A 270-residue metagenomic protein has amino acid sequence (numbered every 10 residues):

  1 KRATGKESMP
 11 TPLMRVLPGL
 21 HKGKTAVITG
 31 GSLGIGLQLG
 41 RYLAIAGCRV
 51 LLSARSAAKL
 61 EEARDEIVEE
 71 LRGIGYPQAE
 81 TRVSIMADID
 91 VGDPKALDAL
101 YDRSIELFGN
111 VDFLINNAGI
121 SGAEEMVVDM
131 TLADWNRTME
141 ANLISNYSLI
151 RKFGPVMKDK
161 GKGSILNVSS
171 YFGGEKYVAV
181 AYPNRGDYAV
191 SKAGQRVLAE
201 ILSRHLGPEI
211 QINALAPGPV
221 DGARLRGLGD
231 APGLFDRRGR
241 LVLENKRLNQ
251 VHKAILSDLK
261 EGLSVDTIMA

Functional and structural regions predicted by a protein language model:
T4-G5, T11, A214, F235-A270: C-terminal helical subdomain
T25, S32-L33: Conserved glycine-rich cofactor-binding loop
A46-A63: Conserved glycine-rich Rossmann-like NAD(P)H-binding loop of the short-chain dehydrogenase/reductase
E125-V127, D134-N136, R238: Substrate-binding pocket helix/loop in short-chain dehydrogenase/reductase
I150-R151, E200: A short, exposed helix-loop element centered on a Lys and neighboring polar residues
L166-G194, A199-G207, P219-V220: Catalytic loop of short-chain dehydrogenase/reductase
G174, A216-L228, D236: Short, flexible catalytic-loop segment of classical short-chain dehydrogenase/reductase
